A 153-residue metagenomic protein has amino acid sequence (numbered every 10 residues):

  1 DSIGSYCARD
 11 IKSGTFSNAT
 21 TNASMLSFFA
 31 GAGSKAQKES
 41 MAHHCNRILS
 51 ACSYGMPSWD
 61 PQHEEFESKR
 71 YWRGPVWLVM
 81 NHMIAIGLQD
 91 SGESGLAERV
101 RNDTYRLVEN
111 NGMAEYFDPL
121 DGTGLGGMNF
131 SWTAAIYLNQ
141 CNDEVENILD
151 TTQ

Functional and structural regions predicted by a protein language model:
D1-V76, E109-Q153: Extended glycan-interaction surfaces of carbohydrate-active proteins
A23-K35, N81-S94, T104: Alpha-helical support elements that line or immediately flank enzyme active sites and cofactor-binding pockets
G95-R99: Alpha-helical positions within canonical tetratricopeptide repeat
V100, T104-V108: Aromatic sugar-binding interfaces of carbohydrate-active proteins
